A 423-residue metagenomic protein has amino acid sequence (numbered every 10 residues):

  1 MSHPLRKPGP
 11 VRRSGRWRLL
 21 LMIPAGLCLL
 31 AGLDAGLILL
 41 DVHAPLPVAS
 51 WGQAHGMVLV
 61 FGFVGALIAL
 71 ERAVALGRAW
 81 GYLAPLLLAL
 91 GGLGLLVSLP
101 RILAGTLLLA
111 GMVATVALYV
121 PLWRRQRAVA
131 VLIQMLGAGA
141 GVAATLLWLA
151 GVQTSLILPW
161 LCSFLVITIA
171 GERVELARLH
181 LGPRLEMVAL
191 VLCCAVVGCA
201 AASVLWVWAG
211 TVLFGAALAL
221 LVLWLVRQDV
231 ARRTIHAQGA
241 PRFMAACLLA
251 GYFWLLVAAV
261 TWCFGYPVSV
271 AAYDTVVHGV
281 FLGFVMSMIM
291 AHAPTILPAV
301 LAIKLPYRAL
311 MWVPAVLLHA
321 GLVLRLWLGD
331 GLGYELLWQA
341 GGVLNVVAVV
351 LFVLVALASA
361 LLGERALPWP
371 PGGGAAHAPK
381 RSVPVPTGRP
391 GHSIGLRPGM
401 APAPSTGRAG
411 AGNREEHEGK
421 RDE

Functional and structural regions predicted by a protein language model:
M1-V385, H392-M400, D422-E423: Hydrophobic alpha-helical transmembrane segments of multi-pass integral membrane proteins
G388-P390, G399, S405-T406, G412: Intrinsic disorder/low-complexity segments
